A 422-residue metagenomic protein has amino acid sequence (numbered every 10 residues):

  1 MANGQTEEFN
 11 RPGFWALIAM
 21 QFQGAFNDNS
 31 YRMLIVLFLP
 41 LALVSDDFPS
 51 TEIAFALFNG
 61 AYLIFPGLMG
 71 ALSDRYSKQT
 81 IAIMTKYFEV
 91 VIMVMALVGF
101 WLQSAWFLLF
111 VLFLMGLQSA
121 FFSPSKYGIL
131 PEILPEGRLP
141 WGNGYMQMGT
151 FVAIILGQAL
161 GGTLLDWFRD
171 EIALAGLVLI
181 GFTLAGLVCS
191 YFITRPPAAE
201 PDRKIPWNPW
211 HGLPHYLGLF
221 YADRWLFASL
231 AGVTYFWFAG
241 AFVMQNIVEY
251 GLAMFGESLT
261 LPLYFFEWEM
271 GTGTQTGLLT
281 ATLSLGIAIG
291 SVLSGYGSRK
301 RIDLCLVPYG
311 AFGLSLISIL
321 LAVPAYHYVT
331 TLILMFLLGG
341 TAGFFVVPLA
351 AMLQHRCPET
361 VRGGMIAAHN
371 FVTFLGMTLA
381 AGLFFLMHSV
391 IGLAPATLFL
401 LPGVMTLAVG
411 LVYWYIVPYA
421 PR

Functional and structural regions predicted by a protein language model:
A2-W15, P196-G232: Juxtamembrane intracellular "pre-TM" segments in multi-pass secondary transporters
F22-F26, S30-L39, F168-G176, G218-I289 (+2 more regions): A single, central transmembrane helix in multi-pass transporters
L34-S45, L97-L102, L156-L179, A253-E257 (+3 more regions): Transmembrane alpha-helix termini and helix-breaking/packing motifs in multi-pass membrane transporters
Y62-F100: Conserved MFS/SLC helix-loop-helix module at the cytosolic interface between two early adjacent transmembrane helices
R75-E89, Y296-F312, A394: Cytoplasmic membrane-interface "Motif A"-like loop-to-helix N-cap segments of 12-TM Major Facilitator Superfamily
Y87-Q103, F312-Y326: C-terminal ends and interior cores of transmembrane alpha-helices in multi-pass membrane transporters/permeases
V111-V152: Cytoplasmic helix-loop-helix junction between adjacent transmembrane helices in 12-TM secondary transporters
G128, E132, L179-I205, Y415-R422: Helix-loop junctions on the cytosolic side of multi-pass membrane transporters, especially the intracellular loop
